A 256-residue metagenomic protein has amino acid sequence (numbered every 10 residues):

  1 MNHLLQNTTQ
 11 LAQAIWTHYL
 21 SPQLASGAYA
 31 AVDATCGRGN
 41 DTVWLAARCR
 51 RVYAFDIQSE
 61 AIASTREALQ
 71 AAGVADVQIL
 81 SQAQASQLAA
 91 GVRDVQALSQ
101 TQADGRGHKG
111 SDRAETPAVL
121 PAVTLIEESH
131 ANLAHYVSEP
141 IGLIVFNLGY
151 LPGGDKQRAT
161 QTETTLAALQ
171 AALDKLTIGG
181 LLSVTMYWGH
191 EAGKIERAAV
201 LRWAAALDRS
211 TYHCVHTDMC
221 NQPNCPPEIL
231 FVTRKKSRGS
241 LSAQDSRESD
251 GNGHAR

Functional and structural regions predicted by a protein language model:
M1-Y29: S-adenosyl-L-methionine
A28-G37: Conserved class I S-adenosyl-L-methionine
R38-C49: Conserved SAM-binding loop of SAM-dependent methyltransferases across substrates and taxa, primarily the Class I
Q58-S59: Conserved SAM/SAH-binding beta-strand->alpha-helix loop
R66-D94, G110-S138: S-adenosyl-L-methionine
V145-A168: Mobile active-site "lid"/loop adjacent to the S-adenosyl-L-methionine
G179-M186: Conserved beta-strand signature within the Rossmann-like core of class I S-adenosyl-L-methionine
H190-D245, H254: Class I S-adenosyl-L-methionine
